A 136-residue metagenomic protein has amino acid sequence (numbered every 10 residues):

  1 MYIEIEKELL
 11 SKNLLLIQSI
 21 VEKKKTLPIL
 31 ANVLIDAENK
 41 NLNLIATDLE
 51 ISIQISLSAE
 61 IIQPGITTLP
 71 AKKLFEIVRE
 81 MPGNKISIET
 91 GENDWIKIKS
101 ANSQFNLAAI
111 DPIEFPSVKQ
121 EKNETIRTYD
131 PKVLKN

Functional and structural regions predicted by a protein language model:
M1-N136: Structural preference for solvent-exposed beta-strand-turn elements and adjacent flexible terminal/loop segments within
